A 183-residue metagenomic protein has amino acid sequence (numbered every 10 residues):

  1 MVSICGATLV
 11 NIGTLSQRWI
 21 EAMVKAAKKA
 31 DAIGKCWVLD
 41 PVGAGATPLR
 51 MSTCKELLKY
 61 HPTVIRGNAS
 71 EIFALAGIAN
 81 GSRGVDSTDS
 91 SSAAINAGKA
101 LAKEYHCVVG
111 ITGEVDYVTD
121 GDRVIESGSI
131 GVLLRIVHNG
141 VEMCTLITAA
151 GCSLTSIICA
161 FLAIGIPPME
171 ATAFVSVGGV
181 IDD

Functional and structural regions predicted by a protein language model:
M1-I4, L15: Substrate-binding N-lobe of the ribokinase-like
L9-V10, G67: Redox-cofactor binding/interface segments in oxidoreductases and associated redox assembly factors
L15-R18, G43-T47, Y117, C144: Short, small-residue-enriched loops and turns at beta-alpha junctions that line or gate enzyme active sites
W19-G67: Glycine/small-residue-rich loop that forms an oxyanion/phosphate-binding "nest" at active or ligand-binding sites
L49-E126, G131: Conserved phosphate/ATP/ADP-binding segment of small-molecule kinases
A74, L146-F174: Short, small-residue alpha-helix embedded
I125-A149, E170: Short pre-catalytic strand/loop immediately N-terminal to key active-site residues, enriched for Gly-Thr
V180-D183: Charged C-terminal helix
